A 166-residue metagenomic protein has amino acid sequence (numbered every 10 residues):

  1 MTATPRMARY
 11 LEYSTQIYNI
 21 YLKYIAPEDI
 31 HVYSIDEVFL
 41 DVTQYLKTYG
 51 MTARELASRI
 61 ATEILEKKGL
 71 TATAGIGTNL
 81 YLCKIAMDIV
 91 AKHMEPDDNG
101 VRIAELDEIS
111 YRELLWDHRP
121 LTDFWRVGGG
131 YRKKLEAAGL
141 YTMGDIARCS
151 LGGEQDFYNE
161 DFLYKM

Functional and structural regions predicted by a protein language model:
M1-M166: Gly/Gly-Pro- and Ser/Thr-rich, intrinsically disordered tail segments characteristic of DNA damage-repair and tolerance
